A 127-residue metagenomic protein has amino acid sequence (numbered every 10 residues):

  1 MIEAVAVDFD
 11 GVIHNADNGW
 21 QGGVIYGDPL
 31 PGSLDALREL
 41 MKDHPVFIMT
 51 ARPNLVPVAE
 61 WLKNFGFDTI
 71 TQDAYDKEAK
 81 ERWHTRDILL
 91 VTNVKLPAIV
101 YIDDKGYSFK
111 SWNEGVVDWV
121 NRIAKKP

Functional and structural regions predicted by a protein language model:
M1-P127: HAD-like aspartate-dependent phosphatase fold
